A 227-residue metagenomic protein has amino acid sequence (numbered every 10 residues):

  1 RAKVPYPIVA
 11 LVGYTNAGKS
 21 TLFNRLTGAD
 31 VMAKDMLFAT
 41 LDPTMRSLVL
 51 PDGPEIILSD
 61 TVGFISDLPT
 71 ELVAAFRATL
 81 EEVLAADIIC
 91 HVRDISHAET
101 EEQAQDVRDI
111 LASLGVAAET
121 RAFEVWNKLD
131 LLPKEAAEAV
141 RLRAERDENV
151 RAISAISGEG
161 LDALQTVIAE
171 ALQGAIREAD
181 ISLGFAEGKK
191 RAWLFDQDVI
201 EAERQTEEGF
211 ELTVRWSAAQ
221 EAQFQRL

Functional and structural regions predicted by a protein language model:
R1-A17, F23-G28, A98, D109-L227: C-terminal-of-GTPase-core extension/linker across diverse P-loop GTPases
R1-I89: Conserved G1/Walker A P-loop phosphate-binding module
D35, P69-T70, A98-E101, A155-G158: Ordered, soluble secondary-structure elements with a strong preference for glycine-centered loop motifs and nearby
T44, T70-E82, V92-V116: Conserved catalytic-core segment of NTP-binding enzymes
T61-V62, L68, I95-S96, K128-L129: Conserved Walker B
C90-R93, V125: Conserved phosphate-donor/acceptor-positioning beta-strand/loop module used by diverse small-molecule
